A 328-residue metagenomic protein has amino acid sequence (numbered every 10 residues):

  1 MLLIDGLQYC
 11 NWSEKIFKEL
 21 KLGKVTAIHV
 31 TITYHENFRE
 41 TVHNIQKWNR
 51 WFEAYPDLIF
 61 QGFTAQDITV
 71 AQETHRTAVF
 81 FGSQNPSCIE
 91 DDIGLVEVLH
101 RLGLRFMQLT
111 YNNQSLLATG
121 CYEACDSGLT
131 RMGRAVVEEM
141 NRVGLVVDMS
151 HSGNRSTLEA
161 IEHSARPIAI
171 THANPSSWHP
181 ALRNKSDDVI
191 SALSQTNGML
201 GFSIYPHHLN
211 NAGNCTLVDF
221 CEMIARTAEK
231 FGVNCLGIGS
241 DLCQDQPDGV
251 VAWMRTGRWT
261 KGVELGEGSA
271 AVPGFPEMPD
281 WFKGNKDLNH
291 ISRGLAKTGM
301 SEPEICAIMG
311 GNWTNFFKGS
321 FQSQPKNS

Functional and structural regions predicted by a protein language model:
M1-L129, P180-S328: N-terminal hydrophobic targeting/anchoring segments and the immediately downstream early-domain regions of hydrolases
Q8-C10, H151-N154, P175, Q244: Short, glycine/acidic-enriched loop or turn micro-motifs at the edges of active sites
F17, D92-V96, G153-R166: Distinct, well-ordered alpha-helical segments
F52-A54, D126-V143, A160-I170: Alpha-helix-loop-beta-strand connector modules within alpha/beta enzyme cores
T77, V137-L145, T298: Short, surface-exposed connector motifs at secondary-structure boundaries
L145-H151: Catalytic beta/alpha-barrel core
I161-N174, R255-V263: A short alpha/beta connector and helix-capping loop motif
